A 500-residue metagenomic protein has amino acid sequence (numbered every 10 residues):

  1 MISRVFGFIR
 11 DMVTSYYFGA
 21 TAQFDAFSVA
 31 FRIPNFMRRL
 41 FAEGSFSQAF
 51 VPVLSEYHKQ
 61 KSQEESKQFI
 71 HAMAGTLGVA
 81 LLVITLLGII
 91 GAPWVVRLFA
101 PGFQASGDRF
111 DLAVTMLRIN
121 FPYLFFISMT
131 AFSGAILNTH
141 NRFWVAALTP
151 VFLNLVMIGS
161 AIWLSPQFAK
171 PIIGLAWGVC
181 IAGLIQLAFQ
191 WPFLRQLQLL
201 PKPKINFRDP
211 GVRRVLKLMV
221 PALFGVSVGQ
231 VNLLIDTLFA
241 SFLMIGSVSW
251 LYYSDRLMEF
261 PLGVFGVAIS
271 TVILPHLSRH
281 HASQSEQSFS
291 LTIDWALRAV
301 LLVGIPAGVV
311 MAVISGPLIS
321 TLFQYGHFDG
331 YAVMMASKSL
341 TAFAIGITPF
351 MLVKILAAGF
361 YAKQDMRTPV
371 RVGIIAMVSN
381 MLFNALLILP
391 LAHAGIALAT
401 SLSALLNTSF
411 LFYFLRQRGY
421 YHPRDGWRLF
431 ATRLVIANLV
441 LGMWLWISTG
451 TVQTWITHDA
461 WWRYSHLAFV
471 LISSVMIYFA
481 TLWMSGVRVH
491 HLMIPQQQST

Functional and structural regions predicted by a protein language model:
M1-T500: Membrane-embedded alpha-helical bundles of multi-pass transporters/translocases, especially carrier/permease families
